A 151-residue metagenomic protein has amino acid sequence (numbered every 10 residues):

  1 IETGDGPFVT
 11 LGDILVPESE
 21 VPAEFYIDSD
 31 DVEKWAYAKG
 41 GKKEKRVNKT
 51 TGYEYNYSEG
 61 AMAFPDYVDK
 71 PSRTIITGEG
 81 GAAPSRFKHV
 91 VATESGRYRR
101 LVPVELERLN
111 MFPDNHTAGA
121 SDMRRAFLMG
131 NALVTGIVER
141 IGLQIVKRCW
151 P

Functional and structural regions predicted by a protein language model:
I1-P151: C-terminal target-recognition/interaction regions appended to catalytic cores
